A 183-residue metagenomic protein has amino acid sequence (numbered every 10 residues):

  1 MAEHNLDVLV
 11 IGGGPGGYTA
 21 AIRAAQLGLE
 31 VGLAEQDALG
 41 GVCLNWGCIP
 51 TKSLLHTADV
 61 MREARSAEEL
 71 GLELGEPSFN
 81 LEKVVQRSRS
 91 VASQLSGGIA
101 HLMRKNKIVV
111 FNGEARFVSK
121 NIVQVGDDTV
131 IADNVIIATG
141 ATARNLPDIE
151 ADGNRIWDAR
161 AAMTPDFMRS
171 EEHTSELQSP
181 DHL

Functional and structural regions predicted by a protein language model:
A2-G14, M168-S175: Beta1/beta-strand and adjacent pyrophosphate-binding region of the FAD-binding site in flavoprotein oxidoreductases
A2-L6, I22-L29, A34-M168: Glycine-rich flavin
G17: N-terminal Rossmann-fold NAD(P) dinucleotide-binding loop
H173-L183: Single conserved hydrophobic/aromatic residue that forms the stacking wall/gate of nucleotide- or nucleobase-binding
